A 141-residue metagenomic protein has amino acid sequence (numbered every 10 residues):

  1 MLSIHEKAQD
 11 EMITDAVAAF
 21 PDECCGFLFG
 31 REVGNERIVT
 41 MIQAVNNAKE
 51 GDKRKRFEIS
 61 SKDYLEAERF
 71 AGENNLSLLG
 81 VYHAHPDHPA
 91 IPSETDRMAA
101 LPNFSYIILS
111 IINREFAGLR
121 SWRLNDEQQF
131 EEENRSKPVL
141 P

Functional and structural regions predicted by a protein language model:
M1-L78, D87-P141: Conserved beta-strand-loop surface patch within small alpha/beta domains used for substrate/adaptor or ligand engagement
V81: Conserved, mostly hydrophobic/aromatic
A84: Residue-level "edge-of-site" marker
